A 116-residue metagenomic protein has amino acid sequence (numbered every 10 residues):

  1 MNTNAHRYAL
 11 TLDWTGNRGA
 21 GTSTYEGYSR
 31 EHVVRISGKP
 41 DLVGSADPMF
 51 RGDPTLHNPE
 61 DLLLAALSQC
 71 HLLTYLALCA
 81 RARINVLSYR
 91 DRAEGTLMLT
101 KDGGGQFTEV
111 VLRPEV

Functional and structural regions predicted by a protein language model:
M1-A65, L73-V116: Extended beta-strand/beta-hairpin segments
